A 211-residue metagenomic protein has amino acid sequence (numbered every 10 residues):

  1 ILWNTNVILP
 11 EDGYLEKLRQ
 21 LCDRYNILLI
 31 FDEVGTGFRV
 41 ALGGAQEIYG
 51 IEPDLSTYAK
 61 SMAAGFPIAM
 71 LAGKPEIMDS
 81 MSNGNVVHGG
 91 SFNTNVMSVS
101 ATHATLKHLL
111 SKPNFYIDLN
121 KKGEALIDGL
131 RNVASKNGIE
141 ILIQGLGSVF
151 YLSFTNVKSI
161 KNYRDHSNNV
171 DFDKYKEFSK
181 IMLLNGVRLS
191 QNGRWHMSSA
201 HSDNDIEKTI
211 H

Functional and structural regions predicted by a protein language model:
I1-H211: Conserved N-terminal phosphate-binding loop of PLP-dependent enzymes in the Aspartate aminotransferase
